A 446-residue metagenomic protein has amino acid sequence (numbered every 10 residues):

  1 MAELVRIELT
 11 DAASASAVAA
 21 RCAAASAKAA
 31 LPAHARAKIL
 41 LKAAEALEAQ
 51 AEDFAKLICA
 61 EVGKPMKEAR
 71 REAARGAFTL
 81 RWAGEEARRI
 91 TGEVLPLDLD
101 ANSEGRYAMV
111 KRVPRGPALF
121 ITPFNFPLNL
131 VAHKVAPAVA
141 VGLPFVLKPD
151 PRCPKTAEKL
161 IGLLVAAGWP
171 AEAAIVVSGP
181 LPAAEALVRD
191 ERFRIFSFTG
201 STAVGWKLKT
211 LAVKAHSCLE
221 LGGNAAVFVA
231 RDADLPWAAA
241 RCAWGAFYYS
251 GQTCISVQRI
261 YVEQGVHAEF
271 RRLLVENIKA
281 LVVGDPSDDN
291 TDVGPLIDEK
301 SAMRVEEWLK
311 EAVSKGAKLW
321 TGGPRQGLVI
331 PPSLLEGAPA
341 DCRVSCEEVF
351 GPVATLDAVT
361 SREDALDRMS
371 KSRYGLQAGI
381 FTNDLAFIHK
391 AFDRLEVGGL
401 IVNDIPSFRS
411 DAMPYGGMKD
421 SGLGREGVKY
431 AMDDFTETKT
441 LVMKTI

Functional and structural regions predicted by a protein language model:
M1-R106: N-terminal Rossmann-like NAD(P)+-binding subdomain of aldehyde/semialdehyde dehydrogenases
A2-I7, F228, V282, L309 (+2 more regions): Conserved C-terminal structural/oligomerization subdomain of aldehyde/semialdehyde dehydrogenase
E3-L9, A24-A30, L119-F120, V227-A230 (+4 more regions): Short, well-ordered beta-strand elements within core beta-sheets of diverse protein domains
A12-A15, A33, A51, M66 (+4 more regions): Residues at or immediately preceding the N-termini of alpha-helices
A23-A30, A44-A51, A55, V62 (+16 more regions): Structural signal for hydrophobic packing residues in well-ordered secondary-structure cores of soluble enzyme domains
R36, I58, L80, G142 (+8 more regions): Residue-level signal for inorganic ion chemistry
L95-W237, V359: Rossmann-like NAD(P) dinucleotide-binding subdomain of oxidoreductase/dehydrogenase enzymes
A203-P339, R362-E363, V402: ALDH superfamily catalytic-core signature
